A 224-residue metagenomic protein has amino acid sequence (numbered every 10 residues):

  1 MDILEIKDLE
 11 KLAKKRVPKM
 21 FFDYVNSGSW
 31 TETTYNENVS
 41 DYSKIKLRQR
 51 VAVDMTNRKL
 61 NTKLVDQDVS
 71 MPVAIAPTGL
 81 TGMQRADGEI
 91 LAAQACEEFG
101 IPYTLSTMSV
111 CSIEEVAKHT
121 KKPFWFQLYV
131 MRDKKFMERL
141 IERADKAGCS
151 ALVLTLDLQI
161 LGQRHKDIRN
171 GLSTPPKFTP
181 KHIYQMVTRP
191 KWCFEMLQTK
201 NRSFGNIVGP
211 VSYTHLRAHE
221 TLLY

Functional and structural regions predicted by a protein language model:
M1-T155, Q159: N-terminal capping/small domains of soluble enzymes
T155-V211: Conserved anion-binding
T214-T221: Conserved small/polar residues in nucleotide/adenosyl-binding loops
